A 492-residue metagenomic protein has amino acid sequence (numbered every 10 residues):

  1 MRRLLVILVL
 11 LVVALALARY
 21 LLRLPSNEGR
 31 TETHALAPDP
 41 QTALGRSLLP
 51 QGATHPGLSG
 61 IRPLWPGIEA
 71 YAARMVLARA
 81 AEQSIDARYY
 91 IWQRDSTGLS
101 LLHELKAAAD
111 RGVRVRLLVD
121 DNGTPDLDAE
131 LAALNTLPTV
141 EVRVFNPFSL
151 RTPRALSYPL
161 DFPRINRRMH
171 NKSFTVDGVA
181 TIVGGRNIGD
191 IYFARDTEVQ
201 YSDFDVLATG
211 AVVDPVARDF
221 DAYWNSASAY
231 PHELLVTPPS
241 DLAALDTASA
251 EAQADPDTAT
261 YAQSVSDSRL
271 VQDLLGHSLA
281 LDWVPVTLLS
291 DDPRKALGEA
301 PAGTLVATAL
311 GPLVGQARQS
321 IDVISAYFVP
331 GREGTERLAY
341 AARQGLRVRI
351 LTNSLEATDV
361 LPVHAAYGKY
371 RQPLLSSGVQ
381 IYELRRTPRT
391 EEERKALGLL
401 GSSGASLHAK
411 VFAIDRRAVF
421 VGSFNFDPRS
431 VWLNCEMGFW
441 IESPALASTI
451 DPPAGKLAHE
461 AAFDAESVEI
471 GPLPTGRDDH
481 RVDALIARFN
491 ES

Functional and structural regions predicted by a protein language model:
R2-K172, V176-S492: Charged, low-complexity intrinsically disordered terminal segments
